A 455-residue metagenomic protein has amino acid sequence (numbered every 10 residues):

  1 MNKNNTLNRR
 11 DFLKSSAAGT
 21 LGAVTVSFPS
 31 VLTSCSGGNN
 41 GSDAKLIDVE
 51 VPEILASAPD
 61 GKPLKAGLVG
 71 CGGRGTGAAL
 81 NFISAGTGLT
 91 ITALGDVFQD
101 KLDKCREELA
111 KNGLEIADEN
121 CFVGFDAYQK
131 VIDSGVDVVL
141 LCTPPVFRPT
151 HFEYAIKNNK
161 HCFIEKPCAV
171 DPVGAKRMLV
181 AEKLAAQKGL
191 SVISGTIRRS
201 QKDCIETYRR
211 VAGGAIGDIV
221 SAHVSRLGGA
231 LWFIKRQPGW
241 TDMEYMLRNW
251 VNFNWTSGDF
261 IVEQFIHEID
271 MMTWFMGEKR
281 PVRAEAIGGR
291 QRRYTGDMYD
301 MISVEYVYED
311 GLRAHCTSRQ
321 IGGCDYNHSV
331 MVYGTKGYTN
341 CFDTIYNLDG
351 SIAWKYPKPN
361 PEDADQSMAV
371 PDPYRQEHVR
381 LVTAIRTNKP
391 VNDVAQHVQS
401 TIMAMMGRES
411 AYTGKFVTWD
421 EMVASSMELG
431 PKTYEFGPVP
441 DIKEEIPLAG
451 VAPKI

Functional and structural regions predicted by a protein language model:
N2-L21: N-terminal secretory signal peptides and thylakoid transit peptides that target proteins across membranes
S15-G19, A23-V24, I54, T76-A78 (+5 more regions): C-terminal helical cap and adjacent loop that interface with cofactors, partners, or active-site loops
A23, F28, L32-N112, M272 (+1 more regions): N-terminal Rossmann-like dinucleotide-binding module
G70, K188-S194, R198-G296, V304-Y306 (+4 more regions): Predominantly a Rossmann-like dinucleotide-binding segment in NAD(P)-dependent oxidoreductases
L114-L141: A structured beta-alpha segment of the ubiquitous adenosine-cofactor-binding alpha/beta core
P145, P149-S200, G214: Beta-strand-loop-alpha-helix segment that lines the small-molecule cofactor/substrate pocket of alpha/beta enzymes
